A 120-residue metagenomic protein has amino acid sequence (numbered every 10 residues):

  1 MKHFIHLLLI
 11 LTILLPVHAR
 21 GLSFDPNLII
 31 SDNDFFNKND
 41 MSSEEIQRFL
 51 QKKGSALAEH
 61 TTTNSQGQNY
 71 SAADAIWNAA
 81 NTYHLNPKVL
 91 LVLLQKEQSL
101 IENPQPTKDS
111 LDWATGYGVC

Functional and structural regions predicted by a protein language model:
K2-I10: Sec-dependent signal peptide recognition, specifically the positively charged N-region followed immediately by
L11-H18: Hydrophobic h-region of N-terminal signal peptides that target proteins for export in Gram-negative bacteria
A19-A73: N-terminal export signals and maturation junctions of secreted/periplasmic proteins
R20-G21, N103-K108: Short, solvent-exposed loop/turn and secondary-structure capping segments
I46, L90-K96, T115-Y117: Long, contiguous hydrophobic alpha-helical segments, chiefly transmembrane helices and signal peptides
D74-I101: Short, functionally critical alpha-helical segments immediately adjacent to catalytic or ligand/cofactor-binding
T107-C120: Substrate-binding/active-site groove segments that recognize and process beta-1,4-linked N-acetyl-hexosamine
